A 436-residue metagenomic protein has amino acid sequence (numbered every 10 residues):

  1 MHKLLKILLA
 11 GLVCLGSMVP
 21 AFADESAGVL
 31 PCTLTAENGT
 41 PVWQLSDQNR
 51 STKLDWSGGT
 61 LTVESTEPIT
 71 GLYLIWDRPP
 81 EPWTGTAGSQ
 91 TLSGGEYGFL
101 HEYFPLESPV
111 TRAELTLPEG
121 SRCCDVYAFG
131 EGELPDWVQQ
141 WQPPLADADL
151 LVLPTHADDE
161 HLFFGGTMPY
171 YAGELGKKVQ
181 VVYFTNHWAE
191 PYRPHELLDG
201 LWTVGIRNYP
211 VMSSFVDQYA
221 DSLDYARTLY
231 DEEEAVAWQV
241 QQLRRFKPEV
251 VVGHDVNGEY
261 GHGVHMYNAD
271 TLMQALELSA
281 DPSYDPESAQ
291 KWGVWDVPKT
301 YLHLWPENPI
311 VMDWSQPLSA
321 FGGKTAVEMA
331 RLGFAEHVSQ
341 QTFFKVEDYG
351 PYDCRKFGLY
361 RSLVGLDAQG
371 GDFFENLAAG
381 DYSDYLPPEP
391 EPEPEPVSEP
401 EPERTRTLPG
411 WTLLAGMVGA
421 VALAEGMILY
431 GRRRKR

Functional and structural regions predicted by a protein language model:
H2-A10: Sec-dependent signal peptide recognition, specifically the positively charged N-region followed immediately by
I7, P20, M417-G419: Short, intrinsically disordered, low-complexity terminal segments
V13-S17, L423: Hydrophobic core
G16-V19, P169-Y171: Residues in and immediately flanking transmembrane alpha helices
S17-S26, E403-W411, L429-R433: Sec-dependent signal peptide cleavage junction
E25-K53, W76, G88, E102-L106 (+3 more regions): The feature marks non-catalytic terminal segments
A27-L61, S65-D285: Active-site beta-strand->loop->alpha-helix modules in alpha/beta enzyme cores, enriched in Gly/His/Asp(Glu)
M417-R436: C-terminal membrane-anchoring or membrane-association module
